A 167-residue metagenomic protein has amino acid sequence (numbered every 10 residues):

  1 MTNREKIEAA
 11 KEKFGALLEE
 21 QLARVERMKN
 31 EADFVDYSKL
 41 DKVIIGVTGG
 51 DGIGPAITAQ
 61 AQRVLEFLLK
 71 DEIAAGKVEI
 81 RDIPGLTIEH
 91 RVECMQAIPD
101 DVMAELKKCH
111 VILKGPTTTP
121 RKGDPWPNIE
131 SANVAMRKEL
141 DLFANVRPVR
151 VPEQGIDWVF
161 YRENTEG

Functional and structural regions predicted by a protein language model:
N3-R81: N-terminal phosphate-binding or glycine-rich loops at protein starts, especially the Walker A/P-loop of NTPases
A16-E20, P84-L86, S131-A135: N-terminal start-of-chain detector that recognizes signal peptides and the immediate post-cleavage beginning
G50-G52, G85, T117: Short, ordered loop/turn segments at secondary-structure junctions
G76-V92: Short connector loops at secondary-structure junctions
E89-G167: N-terminal glycine-rich phosphate/adenylate-binding segment common to multiple enzyme folds
